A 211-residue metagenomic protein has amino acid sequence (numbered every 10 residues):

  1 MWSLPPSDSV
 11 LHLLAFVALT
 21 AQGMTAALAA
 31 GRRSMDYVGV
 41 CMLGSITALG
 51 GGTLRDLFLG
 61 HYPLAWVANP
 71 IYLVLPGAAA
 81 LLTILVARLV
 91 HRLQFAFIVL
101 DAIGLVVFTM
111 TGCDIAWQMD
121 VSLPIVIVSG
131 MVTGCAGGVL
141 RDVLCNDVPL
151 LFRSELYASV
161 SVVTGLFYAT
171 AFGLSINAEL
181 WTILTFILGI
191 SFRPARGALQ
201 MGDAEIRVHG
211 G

Functional and structural regions predicted by a protein language model:
M1-V10, L57-V67, T111-I125, T170-W181: Helix-coil boundary and interhelical linker segments in multi-pass alpha-helical membrane proteins
P6-L19, L64-A78, S122-G134: Structural signature of hydrophobic alpha-helical transmembrane segments
H12-T25, L43-I46: The first (N-terminal) embedded transmembrane alpha-helix
G23-R33, D56-L57, L81-Q94, V139-L150 (+1 more regions): C-terminal ends of transmembrane helices
V38-I46, N69-L73, Q94-L105, S129 (+2 more regions): Cytoplasmic-side transmembrane-helix entry/capping segments in multi-pass membrane proteins
M42-I46, T53-L59, V128, V132 (+2 more regions): Short, structured motif recognition centered on aromatic/hydrophobic residues
G77-I115: Ordered, amphipathic secondary-structure segments that act as subunit-interaction surfaces in large macromolecular
T182-A195: Small-residue-rich transmembrane alpha-helices that serve as helix-helix interface/gating elements in multipass
